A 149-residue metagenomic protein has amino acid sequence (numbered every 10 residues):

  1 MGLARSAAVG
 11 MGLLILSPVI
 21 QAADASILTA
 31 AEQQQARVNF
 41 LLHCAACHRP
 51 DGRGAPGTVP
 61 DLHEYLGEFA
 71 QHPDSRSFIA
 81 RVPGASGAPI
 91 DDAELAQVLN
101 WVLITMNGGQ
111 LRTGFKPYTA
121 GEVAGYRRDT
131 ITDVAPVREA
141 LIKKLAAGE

Functional and structural regions predicted by a protein language model:
M1-A4: N-terminal secretory signal peptides that target proteins for export/translocation
S6-P18: Bacterial N-terminal signal peptides
I20-N39: Electrostatic cytochrome c docking/interface patches
Q33, R53-A88: Gly/Gly-Pro-rich "capping" loops immediately C-terminal to redox-active cysteine motifs in periplasmic/lumenal
F40-P50, V98: The canonical Cys-X-X-Cys-His
H48-R53, L103-I104: Detector for the c-type heme attachment site
G87-Q97, W101-V102: Internal catalytic or translocation cores that form aromatic/hydrophobic pockets or channels for amphipathic metabolites
A93, I104-E149: Flexible coil segments in periplasmic/lumen-exposed cytochrome c-class electron-transfer proteins
